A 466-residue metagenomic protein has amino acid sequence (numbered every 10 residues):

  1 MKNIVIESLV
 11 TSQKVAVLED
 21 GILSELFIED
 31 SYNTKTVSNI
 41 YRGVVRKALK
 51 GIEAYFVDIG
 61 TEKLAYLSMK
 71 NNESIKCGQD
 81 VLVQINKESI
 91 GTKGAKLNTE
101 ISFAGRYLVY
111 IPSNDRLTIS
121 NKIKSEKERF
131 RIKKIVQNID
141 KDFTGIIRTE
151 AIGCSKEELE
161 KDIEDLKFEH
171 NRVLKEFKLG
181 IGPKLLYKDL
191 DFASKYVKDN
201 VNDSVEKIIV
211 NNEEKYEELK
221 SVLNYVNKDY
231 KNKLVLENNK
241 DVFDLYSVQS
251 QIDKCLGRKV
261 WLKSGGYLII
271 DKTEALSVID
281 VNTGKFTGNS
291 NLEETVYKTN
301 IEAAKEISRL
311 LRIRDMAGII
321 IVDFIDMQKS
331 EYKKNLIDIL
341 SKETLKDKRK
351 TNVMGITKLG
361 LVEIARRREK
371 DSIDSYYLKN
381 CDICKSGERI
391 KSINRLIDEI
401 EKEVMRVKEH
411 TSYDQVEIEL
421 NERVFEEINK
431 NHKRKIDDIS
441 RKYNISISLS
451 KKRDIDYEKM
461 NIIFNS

Functional and structural regions predicted by a protein language model:
M1-T34, N39, N98-L108, L117 (+5 more regions): Extended, charged alpha/beta regions that create polyanion-binding interfaces
M1-T99: Charged, low-complexity terminal tails
K2, E53-Y55, K63, Q79 (+5 more regions): The start of beta-strands in P-loop NTPase/AAA+ ATPase cores
D30, P112-I123, G145-L159, K178-K184 (+7 more regions): Short hinge/gating elements
R46, E73-Q79, T99, K127-N138 (+12 more regions): Solvent-exposed alpha-helical segments within well-ordered globular domains of core cellular machineries
E53-V57, S89-I111, L166, S264-D438 (+2 more regions): Conserved glycine-centered short motifs in functionally critical loops
Q79-D80, I181, K233, D315-I319: Loop/turn-to-beta-strand initiation segments
F143-G145, S204-V210, K233-L234, I319 (+2 more regions): Hydrophobic beta-strand segments of well-ordered beta-sheets in folded domains
